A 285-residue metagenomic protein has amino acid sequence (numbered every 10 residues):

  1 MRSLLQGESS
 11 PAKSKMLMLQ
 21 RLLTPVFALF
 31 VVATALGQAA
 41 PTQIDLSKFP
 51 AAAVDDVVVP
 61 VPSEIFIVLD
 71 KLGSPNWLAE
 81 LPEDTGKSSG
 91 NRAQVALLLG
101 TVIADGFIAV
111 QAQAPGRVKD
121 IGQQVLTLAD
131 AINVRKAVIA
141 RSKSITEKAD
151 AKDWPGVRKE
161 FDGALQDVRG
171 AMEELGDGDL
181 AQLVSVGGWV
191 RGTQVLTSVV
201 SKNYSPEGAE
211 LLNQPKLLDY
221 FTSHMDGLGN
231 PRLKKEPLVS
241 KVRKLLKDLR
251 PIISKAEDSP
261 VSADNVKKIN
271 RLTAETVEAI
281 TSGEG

Functional and structural regions predicted by a protein language model:
E8, A12-V26: Bacterial N-terminal signal peptides that target proteins for export
T24-T34: Bacterial N-terminal signal peptides
A39-I145: N-terminal Sec/ER secretory leader and immediately downstream segment of secreted/extracellular precursors
G86-A93, L97, A112, K148-P155 (+6 more regions): Short, solvent-exposed segments of well-ordered alpha helices
S88, A93-A104, V125-I132, K136 (+3 more regions): Long, amphipathic, charge-rich alpha-helical segments that form helical bundles/coiled-coils
G106-Q113, I132, K136, A171-L175 (+4 more regions): Secondary-structure edge/capping motif, primarily at the C-terminal ends of alpha-helices and the immediately following
K152-R232: Extended amphipathic alpha-helical interaction segments
N230-G285: A cross-kingdom marker for long, charged
